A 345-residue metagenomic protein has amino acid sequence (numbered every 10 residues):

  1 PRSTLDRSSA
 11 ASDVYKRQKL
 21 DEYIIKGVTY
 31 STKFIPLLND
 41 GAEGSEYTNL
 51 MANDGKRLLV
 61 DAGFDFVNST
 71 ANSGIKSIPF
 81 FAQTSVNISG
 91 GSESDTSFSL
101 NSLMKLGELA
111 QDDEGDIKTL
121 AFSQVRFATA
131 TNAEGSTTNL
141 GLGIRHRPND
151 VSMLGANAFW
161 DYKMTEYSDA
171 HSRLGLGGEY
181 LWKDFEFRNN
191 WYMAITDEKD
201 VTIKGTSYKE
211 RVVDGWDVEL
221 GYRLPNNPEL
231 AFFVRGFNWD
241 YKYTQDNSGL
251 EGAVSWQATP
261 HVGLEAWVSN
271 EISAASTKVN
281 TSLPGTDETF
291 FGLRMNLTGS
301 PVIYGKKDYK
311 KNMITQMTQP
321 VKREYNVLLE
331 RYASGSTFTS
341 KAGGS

Functional and structural regions predicted by a protein language model:
P1-Q18: Single conserved hydrophobic/aromatic residue that forms the stacking wall/gate of nucleotide- or nucleobase-binding
L20-T70, K76, E198-P225, E229-F233 (+3 more regions): Flexible, glycine-rich linker and terminal segments associated with outer-membrane beta-barrel/transport systems
Y23-E166: Outer membrane beta-barrel translocator domains of Type V secretion systems
G74-K76, G90-F98, G115, A121-S123 (+4 more regions): Surface-exposed, polar/charged interaction patches used for macromolecular assembly or partner binding
P79-F81, G107-F122, R147-A156, D184-N189 (+3 more regions): Repeated loop/turn-to-beta-strand initiation elements of outer-membrane beta-barrel proteins
I88-S94, L106, F127-A133, I144-H146 (+7 more regions): Transmembrane beta-strands of outer-membrane beta-barrel pores
S94-L100, T119, A133-L140, S152 (+6 more regions): Residues that define the transmembrane beta-barrel architecture of outer-membrane proteins
L100-M104, L140-I144, A158, L176-Y180 (+4 more regions): Residues on the lipid-exposed face of transmembrane beta-strands in outer-membrane beta-barrel proteins
